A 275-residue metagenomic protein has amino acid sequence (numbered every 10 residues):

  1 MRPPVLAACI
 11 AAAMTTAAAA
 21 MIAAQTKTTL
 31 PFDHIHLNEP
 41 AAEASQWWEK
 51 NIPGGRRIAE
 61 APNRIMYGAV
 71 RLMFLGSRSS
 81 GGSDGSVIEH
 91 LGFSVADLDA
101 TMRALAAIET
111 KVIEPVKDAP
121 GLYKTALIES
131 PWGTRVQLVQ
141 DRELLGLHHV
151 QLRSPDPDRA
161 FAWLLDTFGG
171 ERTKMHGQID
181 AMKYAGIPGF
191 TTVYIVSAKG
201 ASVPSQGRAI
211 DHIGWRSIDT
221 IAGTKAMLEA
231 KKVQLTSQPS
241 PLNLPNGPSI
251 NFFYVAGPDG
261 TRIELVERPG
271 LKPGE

Functional and structural regions predicted by a protein language model:
M1-V5: Positively charged n-region of N-terminal signal peptides that target proteins for export
A7-A20: Bacterial N-terminal signal peptides
Q25-K27, M102, A106-L152, T173-S197 (+2 more regions): Vicinal oxygen chelate
Q25-T26, R78-S83, L138-D141, A201-S205: Short, flexible, solvent-exposed loop/turn segments with mixed acidic/basic and small polar residues
T26-T29, D33-S77, K117-L127, Q151-A198 (+1 more regions): Core segments of cupin and vicinal oxygen chelate
L30-P40, I65-M66, G81-L105, K124-E129 (+4 more regions): Vicinal oxygen chelate
Q46, M102-R103, V136, F161-A162 (+1 more regions): Alpha-helical elements of the RecA-like P-loop NTPase motor core of helicases
R71-M73, S80, K199-A201, Q234 (+1 more regions): Active-site/binding-pocket entry motifs
